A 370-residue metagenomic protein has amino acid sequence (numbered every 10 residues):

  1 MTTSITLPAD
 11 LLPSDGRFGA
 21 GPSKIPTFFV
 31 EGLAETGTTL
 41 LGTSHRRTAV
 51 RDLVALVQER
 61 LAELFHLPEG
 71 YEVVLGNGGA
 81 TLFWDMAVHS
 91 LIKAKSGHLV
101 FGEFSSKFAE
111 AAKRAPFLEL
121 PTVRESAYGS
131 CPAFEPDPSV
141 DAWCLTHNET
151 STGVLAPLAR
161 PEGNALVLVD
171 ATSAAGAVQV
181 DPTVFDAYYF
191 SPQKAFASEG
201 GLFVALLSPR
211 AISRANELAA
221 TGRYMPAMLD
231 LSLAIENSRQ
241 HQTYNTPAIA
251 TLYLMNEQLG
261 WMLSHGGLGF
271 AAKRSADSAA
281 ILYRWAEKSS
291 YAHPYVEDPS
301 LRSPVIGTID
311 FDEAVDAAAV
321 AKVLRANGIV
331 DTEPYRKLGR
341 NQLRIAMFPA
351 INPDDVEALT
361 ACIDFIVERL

Functional and structural regions predicted by a protein language model:
M1-S44: N-terminal "arm"/small-domain region of PLP-dependent enzymes with the aminotransferase-like
D10, D15, K337, N341-L370: PLP-dependent enzyme catalytic core of the Aspartate aminotransferase-like
G37-M86, E103, K107-A111: Conserved N-terminal alpha-helix of the aminotransferase class I/II PLP-enzyme fold
T81-D141: PLP-dependent aminotransferase-like
E125-A177, A187: Active-site phosphate-binding strand-loop segment of PLP-dependent enzymes
P182-Q193, F203: Conserved active-site segment immediately N-terminal to the catalytic lysine that forms the internal aldimine
Q193-Y283: Active-site C-terminal subdomain of aminotransferase-like
H293-L324: Conserved PLP-binding catalytic core of the aspartate aminotransferase-like
